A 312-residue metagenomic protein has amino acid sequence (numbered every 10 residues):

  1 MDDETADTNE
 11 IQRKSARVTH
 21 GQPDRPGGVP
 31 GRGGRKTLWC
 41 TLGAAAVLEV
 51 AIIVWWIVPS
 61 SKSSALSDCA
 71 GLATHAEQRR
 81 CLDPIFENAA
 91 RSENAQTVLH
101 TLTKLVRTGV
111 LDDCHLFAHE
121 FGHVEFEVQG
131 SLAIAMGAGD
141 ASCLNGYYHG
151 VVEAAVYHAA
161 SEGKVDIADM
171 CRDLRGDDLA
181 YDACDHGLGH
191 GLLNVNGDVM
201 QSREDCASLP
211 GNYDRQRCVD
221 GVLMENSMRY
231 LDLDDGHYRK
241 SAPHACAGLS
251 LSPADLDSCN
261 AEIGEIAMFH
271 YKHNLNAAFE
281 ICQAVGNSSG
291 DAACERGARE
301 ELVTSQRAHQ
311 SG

Functional and structural regions predicted by a protein language model:
M1-G27: N-terminal intrinsically disordered, acidic low-complexity segments at the extreme N-terminus
E4, K14, L42-A44, E265: N-terminal cationic amphipathic segment used for targeting or macromolecule association
T19, P30, L48-A51: N-terminal non-cleavable signal-anchor helices
V29-R32, I57-P59: Short, aromatic- and cysteine-enriched interfacial helices/patches that mediate contacts at lipid membranes
G31-A45: N-terminal Sec-pathway targeting helices
T41-W55: Hydrophobic membrane-insertion alpha-helices, especially the h-region of bacterial N-terminal signal peptides
I52-S64: C-terminal region of N-terminal signal peptides and the immediate post-cleavage residues of exported proteins
S61-G312: Non-catalytic all-alpha helical scaffold/repeat segments
